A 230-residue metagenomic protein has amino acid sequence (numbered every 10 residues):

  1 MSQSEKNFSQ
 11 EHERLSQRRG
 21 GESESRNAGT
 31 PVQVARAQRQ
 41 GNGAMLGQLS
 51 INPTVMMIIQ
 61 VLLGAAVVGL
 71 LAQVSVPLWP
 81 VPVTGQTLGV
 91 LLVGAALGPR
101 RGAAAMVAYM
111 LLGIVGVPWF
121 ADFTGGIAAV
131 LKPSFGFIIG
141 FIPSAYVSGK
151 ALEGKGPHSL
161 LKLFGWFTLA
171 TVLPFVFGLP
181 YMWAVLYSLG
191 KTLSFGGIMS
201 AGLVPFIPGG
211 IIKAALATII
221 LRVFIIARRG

Functional and structural regions predicted by a protein language model:
S2-E11, G29-A105: Hydrophobic transmembrane alpha-helices
E24-A28: Compositionally biased, intrinsically disordered low-complexity segments enriched in Pro/Arg/Gln/His
T30-L49, M56, L70, I127-V176: Short helix-perturbing small/polar motifs within transmembrane alpha-helices
P53-V61, Q86-V90, G102, P133 (+3 more regions): Residue-level signature of transmembrane alpha-helical entry/exit and packing/kink sites in multi-pass membrane
L62, A66, L70, L92 (+11 more regions): Generic alpha-helical transmembrane segments of integral inner-membrane proteins, especially permease/transport modules
A72-V147: Alpha-helical membrane segments and adjacent membrane-interface helices in multi-pass membrane proteins
V74-V81, R100, V115-W119, F123 (+5 more regions): Membrane-interface elements of multi-pass transporters and channels
K155-G230: Membrane-embedded alpha-helical hairpins and interfacial helices in multi-pass inner-membrane proteins
